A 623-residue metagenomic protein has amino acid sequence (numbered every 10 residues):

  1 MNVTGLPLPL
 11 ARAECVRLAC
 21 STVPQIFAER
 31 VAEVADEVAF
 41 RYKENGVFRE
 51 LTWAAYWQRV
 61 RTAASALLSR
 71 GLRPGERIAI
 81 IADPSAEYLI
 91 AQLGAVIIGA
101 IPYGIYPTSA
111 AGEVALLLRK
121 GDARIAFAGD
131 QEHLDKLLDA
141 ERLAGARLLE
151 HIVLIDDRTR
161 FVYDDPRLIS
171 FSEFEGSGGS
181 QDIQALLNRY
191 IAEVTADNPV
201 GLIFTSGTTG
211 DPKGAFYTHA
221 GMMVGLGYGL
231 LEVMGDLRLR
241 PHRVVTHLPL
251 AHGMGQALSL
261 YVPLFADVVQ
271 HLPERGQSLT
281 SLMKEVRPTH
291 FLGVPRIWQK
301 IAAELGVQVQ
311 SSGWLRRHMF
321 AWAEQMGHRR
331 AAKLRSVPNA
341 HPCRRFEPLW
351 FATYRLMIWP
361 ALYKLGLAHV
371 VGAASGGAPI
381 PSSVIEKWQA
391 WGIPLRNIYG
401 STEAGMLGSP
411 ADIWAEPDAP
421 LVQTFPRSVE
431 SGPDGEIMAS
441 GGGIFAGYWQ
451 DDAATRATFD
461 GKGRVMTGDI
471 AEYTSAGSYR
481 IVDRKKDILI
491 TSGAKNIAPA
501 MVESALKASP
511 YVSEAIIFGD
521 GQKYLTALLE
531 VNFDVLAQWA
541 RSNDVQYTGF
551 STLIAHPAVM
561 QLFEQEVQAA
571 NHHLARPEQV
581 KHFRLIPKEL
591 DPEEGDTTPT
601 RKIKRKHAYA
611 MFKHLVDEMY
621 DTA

Functional and structural regions predicted by a protein language model:
A19, A39-L93, A110-A115, S170-E175 (+1 more regions): Conserved AMP-binding/adenylate-forming core of the ANL superfamily
I26-L51, R584-L590: AMP-dependent adenylate-forming
D36-V38, I169, E173, G178-F204 (+2 more regions): Conserved pre-ATP/AMP-binding loop-to-beta segment of ANL
E50-A54, V200-L226: Conserved AMP-binding A3 loop
S69-R70, L93, I97-G176, L562: Structural core segment of the AMP-binding/adenylate-forming
M223-R243, L250-R355, W359, K364 (+1 more regions): Conserved AMP-binding/adenylation subdomain of ANL enzymes
S428, G432, E436-T491: Conserved ATP-binding/catalytic segment of the ANL
L489, E514-I517, M560, E564-A623: Conserved C-terminal "lid"/linker of ANL adenylate-forming enzymes
